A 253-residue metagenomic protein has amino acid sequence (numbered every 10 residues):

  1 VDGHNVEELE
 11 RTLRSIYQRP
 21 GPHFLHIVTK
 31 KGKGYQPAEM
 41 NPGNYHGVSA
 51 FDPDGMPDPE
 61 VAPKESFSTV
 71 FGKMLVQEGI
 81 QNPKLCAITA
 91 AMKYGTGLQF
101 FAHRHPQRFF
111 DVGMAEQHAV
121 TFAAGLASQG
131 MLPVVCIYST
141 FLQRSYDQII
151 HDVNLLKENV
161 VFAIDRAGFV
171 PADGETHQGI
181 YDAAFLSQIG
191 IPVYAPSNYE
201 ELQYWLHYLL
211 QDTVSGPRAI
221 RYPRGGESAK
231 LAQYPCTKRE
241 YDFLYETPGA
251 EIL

Functional and structural regions predicted by a protein language model:
V1-T12, Q18-P217, G226-S228, K238 (+1 more regions): Thiamine diphosphate
I220: Active-site-adjacent helical/loop segments in soluble small-molecule enzymes
Y245-T247: Residue positions that mark polypeptide boundaries
I252-L253: Glycine-rich phosphate/diphosphate-binding loop of Rossmann-like nucleotide-binding domains
